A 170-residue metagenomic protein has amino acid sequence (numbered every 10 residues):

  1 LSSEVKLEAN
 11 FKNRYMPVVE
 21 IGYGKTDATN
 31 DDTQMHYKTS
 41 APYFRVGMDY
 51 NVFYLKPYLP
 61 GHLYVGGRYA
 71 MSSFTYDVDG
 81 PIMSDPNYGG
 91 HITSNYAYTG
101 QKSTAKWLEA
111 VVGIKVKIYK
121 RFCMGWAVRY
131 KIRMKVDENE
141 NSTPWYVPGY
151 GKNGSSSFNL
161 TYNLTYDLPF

Functional and structural regions predicted by a protein language model:
L1-V52: Glycine- and aromatic-enriched membrane insertion/assembly motifs of diderm outer-membrane and organelle channel
E8, G100-A127, P169-F170: Outer-membrane beta-barrel transmembrane strands
R14, F53-H62, I118-M124, F170: Short loop/turn motifs that connect adjacent beta-strands in outer-membrane beta-barrel proteins
P17-V19, F44-V46, G61-G67, L108 (+2 more regions): Transmembrane beta-strands of outer-membrane beta-barrel proteins
I21-D27, Y50-V52, Y69-T75, Y130-V136 (+1 more regions): Transmembrane beta-strands of outer-membrane beta-barrel pores
G22-A41, F74-D85, G90-A105, D137-T143 (+1 more regions): Extracellular/periplasm-exposed beta-strand and loop segments of Gram-negative cell-envelope proteins, dominated by
Y43-Y88: Hydrophobic, well-structured mid-protein blocks that either form specific transmembrane helices
R45, D49, G154-F170: Outer-membrane beta-barrel "beta-signal"
